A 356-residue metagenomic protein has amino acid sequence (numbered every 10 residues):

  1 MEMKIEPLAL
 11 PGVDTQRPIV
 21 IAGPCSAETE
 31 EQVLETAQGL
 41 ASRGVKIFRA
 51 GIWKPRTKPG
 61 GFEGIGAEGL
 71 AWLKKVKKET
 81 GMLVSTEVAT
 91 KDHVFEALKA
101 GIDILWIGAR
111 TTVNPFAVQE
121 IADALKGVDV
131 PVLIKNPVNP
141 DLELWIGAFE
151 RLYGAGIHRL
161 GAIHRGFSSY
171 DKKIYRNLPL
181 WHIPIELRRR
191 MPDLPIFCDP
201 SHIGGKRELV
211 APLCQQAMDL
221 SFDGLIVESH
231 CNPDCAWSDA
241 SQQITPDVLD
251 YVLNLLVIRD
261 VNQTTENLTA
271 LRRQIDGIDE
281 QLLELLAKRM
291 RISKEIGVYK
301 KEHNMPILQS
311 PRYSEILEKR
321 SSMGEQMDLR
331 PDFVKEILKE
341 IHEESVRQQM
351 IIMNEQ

Functional and structural regions predicted by a protein language model:
M1-I21: N-terminal amphipathic alpha-helix/helix-capping segment at the start of soluble metabolic enzymes
V13, A117-Y251, L255, D260-E266: Catalytic alpha/beta core domains of metabolic enzymes, predominantly
P18-E35, P59-G61, M82-V88, G108-A109 (+4 more regions): Active-site mouth loops of central-metabolism enzymes
P18-P24, K46-A50, V84-T86, L105-I107 (+4 more regions): Hydrophobic faces of well-ordered beta-strands that scaffold small-molecule active sites in alpha/beta enzyme cores
E35-I52, A100: Catalytic domains of carbohydrate-active enzymes, especially glycoside hydrolases
R49-E68, C231-A240, I296-I307: Glycine-rich, proline-tolerant flexible connector loops at the mouths of alpha/beta enzymes
I65, G81-V94, D103-V118, V130-L142 (+1 more regions): Catalytic beta/alpha-barrel core
V261-Q356: Domain-level signature for soluble enzymes in the chorismate/prephenate branch of the shikimate pathway
